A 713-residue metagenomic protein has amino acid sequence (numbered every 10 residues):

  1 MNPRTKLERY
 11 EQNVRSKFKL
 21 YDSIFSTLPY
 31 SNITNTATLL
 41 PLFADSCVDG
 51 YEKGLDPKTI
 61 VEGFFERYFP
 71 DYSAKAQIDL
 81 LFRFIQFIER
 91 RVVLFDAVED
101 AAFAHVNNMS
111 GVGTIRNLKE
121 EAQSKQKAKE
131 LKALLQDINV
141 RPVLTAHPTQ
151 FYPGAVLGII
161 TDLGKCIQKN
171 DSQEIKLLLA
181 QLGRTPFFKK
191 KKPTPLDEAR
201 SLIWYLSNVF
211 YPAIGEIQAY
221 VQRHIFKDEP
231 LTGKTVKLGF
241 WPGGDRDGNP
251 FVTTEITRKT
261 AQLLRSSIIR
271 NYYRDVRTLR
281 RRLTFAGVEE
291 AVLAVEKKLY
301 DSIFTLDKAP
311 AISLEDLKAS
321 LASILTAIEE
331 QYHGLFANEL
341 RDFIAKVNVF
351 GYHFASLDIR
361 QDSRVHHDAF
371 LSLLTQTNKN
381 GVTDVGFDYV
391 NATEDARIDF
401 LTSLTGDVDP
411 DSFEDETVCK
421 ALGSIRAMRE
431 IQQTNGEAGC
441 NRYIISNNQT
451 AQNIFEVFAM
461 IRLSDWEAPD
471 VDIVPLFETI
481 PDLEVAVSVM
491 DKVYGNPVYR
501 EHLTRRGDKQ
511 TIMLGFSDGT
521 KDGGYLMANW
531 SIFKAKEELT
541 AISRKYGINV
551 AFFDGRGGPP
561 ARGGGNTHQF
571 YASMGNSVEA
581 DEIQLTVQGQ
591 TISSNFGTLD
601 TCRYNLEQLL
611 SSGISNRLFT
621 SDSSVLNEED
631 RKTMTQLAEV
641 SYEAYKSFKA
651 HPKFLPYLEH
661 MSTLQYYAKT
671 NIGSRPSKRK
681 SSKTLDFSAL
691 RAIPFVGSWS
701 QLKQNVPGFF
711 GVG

Functional and structural regions predicted by a protein language model:
M1-D395, T417, V471, G564 (+2 more regions): Often metal-dependent polyanion-binding catalytic scaffolds in large enzymes
M1-R83, V93, D100-A122, K234 (+14 more regions): Acidic, glycine-enriched catalytic cores built around paired aspartates
P195-L202, Y443, F516-G523: Short, hydrophobic beta-strand segments
V209, A213-Y220, H224, N271 (+13 more regions): Generic, well-ordered alpha-helical scaffold segments in large soluble proteins
P230-K234, S313, L317, F336-D342 (+8 more regions): Secondary-structure capping and boundary motifs in well-ordered enzyme cores
T254-R281, S464-V640: Catalytic or ion-translocation cores adjacent to nucleophile or general acid/base/metal-coordination motifs in diverse
I324-A327, R442-I444, V474-L476, F553: Short glycine-rich or small-residue beta-strand-to-loop segments that form or flank ligand, phosphate, metal/Fe-S
V408-V457, W466, D470-V474: C-terminal amphipathic alpha-helical interaction region
